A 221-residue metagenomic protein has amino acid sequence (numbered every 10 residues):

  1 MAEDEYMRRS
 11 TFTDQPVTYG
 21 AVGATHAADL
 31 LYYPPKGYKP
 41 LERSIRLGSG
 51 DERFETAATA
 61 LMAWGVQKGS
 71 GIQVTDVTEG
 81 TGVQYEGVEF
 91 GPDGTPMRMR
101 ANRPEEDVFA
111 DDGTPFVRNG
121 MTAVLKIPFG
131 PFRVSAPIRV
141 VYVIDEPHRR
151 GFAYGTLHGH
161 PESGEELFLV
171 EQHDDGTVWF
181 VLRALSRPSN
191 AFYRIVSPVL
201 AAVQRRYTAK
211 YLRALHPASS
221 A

Functional and structural regions predicted by a protein language model:
M1-V124: Hydrophobic ligand-binding cavity/cleft-lining segments
R9, P188-A221: A conserved amphipathic terminal alpha-helix motif
L41-R43, A123-L125, A136, F152 (+1 more regions): Hydrophobic residues positioned within well-ordered beta-strands of beta-sheet architectures
E55-V66, D145, G159, D175 (+2 more regions): Short, intrinsically disordered, mixed-charge
L61, L167, S197-P198: Extended Gly/Ser/Thr-rich low-complexity repeat segments, especially those forming or decorating extracellular
K126-D174: Hydrophobic-ligand binding "helix-grip"
T156-H160, R183-N190: Short, solvent-exposed aromatic-acidic interface loops
Q172-G176, V181-R187: Compact beta-sheet-dominated globular domain cores
